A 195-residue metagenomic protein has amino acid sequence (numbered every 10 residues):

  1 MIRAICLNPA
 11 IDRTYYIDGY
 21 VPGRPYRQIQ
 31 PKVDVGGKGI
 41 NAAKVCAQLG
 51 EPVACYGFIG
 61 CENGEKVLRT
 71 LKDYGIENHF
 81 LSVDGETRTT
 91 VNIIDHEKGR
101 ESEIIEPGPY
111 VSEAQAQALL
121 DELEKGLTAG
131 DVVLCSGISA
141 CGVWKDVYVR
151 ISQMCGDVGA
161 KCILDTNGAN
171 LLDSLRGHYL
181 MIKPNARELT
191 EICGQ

Functional and structural regions predicted by a protein language model:
M1-G23: Positively charged, low-complexity intrinsically disordered leader regions
I2, V53-C55, C162: Hydrophobic/aromatic residues located in beta-strands of well-ordered beta-sheets within soluble catalytic
A4-L7, G57-F58, S82-V83, N92-I94 (+3 more regions): Short beta-strand segments
P9-I11, I59-G60, T87, E188: Glycine-rich beta-alpha junction loops
R27-T87: Substrate-binding N-lobe of the ribokinase-like
I93-A129: Conserved phosphate-binding/catalytic loop of the ribokinase/pfkB sugar-kinase fold
V132-Q195: Conserved beta-alpha-beta core of the PfkB/ribokinase-like small-molecule kinase fold
